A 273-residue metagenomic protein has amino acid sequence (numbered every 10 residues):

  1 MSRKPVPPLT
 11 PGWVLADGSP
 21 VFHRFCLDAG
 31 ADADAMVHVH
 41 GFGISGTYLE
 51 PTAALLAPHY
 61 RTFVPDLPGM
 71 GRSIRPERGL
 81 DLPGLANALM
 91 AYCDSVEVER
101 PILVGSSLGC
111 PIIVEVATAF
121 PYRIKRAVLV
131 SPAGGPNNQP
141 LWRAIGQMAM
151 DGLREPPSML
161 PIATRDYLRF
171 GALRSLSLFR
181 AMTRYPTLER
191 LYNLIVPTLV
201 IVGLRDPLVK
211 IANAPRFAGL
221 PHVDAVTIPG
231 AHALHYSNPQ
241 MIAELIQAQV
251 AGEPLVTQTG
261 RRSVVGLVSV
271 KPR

Functional and structural regions predicted by a protein language model:
M1-M36, P58-R61, E99, K125 (+3 more regions): Alpha/beta-hydrolase fold catalytic core
F25-R72: Conserved HGGG/HGGXW glycine-rich cap/lid loop of the alpha/beta-hydrolase fold
P83-P101: Conserved acidic catalytic loop of the alpha/beta-hydrolase fold
P111-A119, R123-E155: Flexible "cap/lid" loop of the alpha/beta hydrolase fold
I162-E189: Hydrophobic, aromatic-rich cap/lid helix
N193-L194, V200-V202, D206: Short beta-strand/loop motif that positions the catalytic acidic residue of the alpha/beta-hydrolase fold
P207-N213: Conserved alpha/beta-hydrolase "acid-adjacent" motif
A231-E244: Catalytic histidine-centered segment of alpha/beta-hydrolase-like enzymes
